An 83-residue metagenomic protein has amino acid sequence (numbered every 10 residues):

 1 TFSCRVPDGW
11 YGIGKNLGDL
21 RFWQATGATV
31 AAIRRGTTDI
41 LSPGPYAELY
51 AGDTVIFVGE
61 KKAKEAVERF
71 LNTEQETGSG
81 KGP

Functional and structural regions predicted by a protein language model:
S3, P7-L71, G78-P83: Cytosolic Rossmann-like ligand/nucleotide-binding regulatory domains
